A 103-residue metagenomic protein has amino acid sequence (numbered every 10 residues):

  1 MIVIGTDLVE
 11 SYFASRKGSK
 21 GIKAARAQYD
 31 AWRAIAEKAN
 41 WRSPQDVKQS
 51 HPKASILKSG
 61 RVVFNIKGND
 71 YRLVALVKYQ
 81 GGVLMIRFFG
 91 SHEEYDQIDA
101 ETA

Functional and structural regions predicted by a protein language model:
M1-D70, K78-V83, H92-A103: Basic, Lys/Arg-enriched alpha-helical interface segments
